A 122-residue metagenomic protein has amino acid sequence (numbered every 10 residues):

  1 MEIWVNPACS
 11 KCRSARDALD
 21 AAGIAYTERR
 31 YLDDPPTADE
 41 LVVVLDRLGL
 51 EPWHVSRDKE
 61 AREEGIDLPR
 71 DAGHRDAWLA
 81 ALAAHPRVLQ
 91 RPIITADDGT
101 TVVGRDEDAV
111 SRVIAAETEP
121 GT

Functional and structural regions predicted by a protein language model:
M1-A22, Y26-D34: Local sequence-structure signature of Cys/Sec-based thiol-disulfide redox active-site neighborhoods
Y31-T122: Thiol/selenol-based redox catalytic cores and closely related redox-interacting motifs
